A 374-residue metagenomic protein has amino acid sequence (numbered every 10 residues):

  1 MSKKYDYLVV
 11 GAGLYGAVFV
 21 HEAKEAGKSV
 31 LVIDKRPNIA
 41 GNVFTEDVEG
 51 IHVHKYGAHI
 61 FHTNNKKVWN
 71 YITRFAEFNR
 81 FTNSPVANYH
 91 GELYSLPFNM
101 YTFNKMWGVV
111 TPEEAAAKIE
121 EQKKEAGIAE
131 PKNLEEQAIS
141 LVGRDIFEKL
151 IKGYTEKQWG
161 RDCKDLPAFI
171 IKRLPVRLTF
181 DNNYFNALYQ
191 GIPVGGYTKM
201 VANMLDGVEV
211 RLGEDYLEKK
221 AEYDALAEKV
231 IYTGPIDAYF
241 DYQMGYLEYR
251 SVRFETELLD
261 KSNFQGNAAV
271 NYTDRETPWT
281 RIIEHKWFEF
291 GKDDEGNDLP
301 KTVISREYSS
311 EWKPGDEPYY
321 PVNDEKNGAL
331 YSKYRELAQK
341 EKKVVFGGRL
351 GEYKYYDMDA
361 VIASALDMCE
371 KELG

Functional and structural regions predicted by a protein language model:
Y5, G27, V208, L226-E228 (+1 more regions): Short, well-ordered alpha-helix to beta-strand connector turns
Y5-V32, C369: N-terminal Rossmann-like FAD-binding beta1-loop-alpha1 element of flavoenzymes
H21-E49: Glycine-rich FAD pyrophosphate-binding loop
A26, Y216-L337: Mid-domain catalytic core of redox enzymes that form a hydrophobic substrate pocket/lid adjacent to a catalytic redox
A40-N42, S95-L96, F147, Q158-C163 (+5 more regions): Short catalytic/ligand-binding loop motif for oxyanion handling, primarily in non-cytosolic enzymes, centered on
E49-K124: Dinucleotide-binding Rossmann-like beta1-alpha1 core, especially the glycine-rich loop that anchors the ADP
H90-Y94, M100-K229, T233, A238-F240: Active-site/ligand-binding neighborhood in enzyme catalytic cores
E317-G374: C-terminal catalytic lobe of FAD-dependent flavoproteins
